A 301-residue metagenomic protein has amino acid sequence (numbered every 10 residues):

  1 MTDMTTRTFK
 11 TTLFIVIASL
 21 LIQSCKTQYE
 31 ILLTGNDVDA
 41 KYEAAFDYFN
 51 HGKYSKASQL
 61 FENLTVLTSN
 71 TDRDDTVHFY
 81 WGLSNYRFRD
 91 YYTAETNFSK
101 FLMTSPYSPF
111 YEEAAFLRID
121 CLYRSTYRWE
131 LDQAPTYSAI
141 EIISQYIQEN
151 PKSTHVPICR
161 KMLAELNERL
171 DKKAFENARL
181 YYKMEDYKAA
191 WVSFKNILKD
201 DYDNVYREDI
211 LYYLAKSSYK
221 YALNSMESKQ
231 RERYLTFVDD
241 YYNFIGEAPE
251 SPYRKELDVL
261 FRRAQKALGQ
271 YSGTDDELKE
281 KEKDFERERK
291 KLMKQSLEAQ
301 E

Functional and structural regions predicted by a protein language model:
T2-L13: Bacterial N-terminal signal peptides that target proteins for export
T5, C25-E301: Acidic, polar-rich low-complexity tracts and alpha-helical solenoid repeat scaffolds
